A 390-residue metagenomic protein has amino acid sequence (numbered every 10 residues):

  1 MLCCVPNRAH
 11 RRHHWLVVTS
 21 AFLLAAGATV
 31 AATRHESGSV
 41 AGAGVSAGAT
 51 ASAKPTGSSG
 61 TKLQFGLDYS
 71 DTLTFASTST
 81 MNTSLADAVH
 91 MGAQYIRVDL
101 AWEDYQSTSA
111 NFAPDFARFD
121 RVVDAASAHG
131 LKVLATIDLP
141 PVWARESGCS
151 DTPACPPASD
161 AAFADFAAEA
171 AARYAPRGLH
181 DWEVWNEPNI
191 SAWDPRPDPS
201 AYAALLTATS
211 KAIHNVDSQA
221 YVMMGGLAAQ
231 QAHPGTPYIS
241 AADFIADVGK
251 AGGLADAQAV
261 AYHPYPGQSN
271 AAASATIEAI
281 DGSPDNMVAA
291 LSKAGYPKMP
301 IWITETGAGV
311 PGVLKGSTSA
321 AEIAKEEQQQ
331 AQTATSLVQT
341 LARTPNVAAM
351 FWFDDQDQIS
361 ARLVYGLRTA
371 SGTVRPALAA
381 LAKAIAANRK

Functional and structural regions predicted by a protein language model:
M1-R12: Terminal targeting segments of Actinobacterial cell-envelope proteins
L2-C4, P55, P188, V313-K390: Aromatic-rich peripheral "rim/lid" segments of glycoside hydrolase catalytic domains that contact and position glycan
H10-R34: Secretory targeting and sorting signals
G44, G48-Y95, D99-A101: Boundary/entry segment of secreted carbohydrate-active catalytic domains
G60, T78, D160, A164 (+4 more regions): Noncatalytic carbohydrate-binding groove/subsite architecture in carbohydrate-active enzymes
F65, Q94, R177-H180, Q258 (+1 more regions): Short acidic/polar active-site loop segments enriched in Thr and Asp
T83-A88, D115-A125, F166-A170, A201-T209 (+4 more regions): A general structural detector for well-ordered alpha-helical segments in enzyme core domains, enriched
M91-T236, G267, P297, A308 (+1 more regions): Substrate-binding cleft and catalytic face of glycoside hydrolase catalytic domains, especially the flexible beta-alpha
